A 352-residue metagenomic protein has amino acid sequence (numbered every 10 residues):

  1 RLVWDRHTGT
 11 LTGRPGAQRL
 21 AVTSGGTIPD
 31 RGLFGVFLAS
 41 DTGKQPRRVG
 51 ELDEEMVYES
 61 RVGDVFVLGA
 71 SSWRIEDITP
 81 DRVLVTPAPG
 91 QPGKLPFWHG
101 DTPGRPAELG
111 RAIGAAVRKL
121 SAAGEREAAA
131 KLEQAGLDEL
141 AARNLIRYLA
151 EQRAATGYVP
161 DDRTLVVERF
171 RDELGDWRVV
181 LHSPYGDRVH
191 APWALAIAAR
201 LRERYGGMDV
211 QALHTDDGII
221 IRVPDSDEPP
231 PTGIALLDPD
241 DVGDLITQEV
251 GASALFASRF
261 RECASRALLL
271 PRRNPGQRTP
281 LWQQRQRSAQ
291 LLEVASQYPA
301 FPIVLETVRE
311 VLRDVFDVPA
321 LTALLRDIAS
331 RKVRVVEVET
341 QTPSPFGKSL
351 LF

Functional and structural regions predicted by a protein language model:
R1, L68-G69: Short amphipathic alpha-helical interaction segments
R1-L33, P96, G104-F352: Extended, highly charged accessory segments
R31-E51: Short, basic/aromatic beta-hairpin or loop at an interaction surface
R48-S60: Short alpha-helix capping/helix-loop boundary micro-motifs
S71-I78: Short beta-strand-centered aromatic/proline hotspots
T79-P96: Short, solvent-exposed secondary-structure boundary/capping segments
